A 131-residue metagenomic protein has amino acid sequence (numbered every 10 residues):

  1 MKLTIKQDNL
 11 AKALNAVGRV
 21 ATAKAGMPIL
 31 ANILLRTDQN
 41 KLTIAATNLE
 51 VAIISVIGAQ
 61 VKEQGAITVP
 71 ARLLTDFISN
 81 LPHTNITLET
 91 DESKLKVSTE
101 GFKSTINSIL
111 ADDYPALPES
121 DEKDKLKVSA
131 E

Functional and structural regions predicted by a protein language model:
M1-E131: Structural preference for solvent-exposed beta-strand-turn elements and adjacent flexible terminal/loop segments within
